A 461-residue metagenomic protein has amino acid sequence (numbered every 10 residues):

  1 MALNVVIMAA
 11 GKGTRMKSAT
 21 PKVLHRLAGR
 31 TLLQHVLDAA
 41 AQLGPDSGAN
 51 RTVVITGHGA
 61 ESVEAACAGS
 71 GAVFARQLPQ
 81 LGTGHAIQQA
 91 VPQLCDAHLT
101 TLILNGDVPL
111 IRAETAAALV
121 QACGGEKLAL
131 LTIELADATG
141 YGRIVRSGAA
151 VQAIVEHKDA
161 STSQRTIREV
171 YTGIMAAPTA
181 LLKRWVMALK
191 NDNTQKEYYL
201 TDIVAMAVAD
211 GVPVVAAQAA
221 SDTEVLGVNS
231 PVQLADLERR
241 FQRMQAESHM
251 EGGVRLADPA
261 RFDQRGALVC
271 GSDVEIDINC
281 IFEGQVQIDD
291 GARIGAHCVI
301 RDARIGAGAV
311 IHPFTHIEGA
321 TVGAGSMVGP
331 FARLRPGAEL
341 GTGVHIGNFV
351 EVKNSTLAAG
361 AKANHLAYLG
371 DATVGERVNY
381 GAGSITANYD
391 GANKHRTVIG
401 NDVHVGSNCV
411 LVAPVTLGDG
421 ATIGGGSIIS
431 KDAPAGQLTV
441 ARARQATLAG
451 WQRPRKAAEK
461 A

Functional and structural regions predicted by a protein language model:
M1-S18: N-terminal nucleotide-binding beta1-loop-alpha1 segment
A2-N4, R26, R30-Q121, K460: Conserved N-terminal catalytic core of the sugar/cofactor nucleotidyltransferase
A9, T56, N105, T132-I133: Short beta-strand/turn micro-motifs composed of small residues that flank or help shape donor/cofactor-binding pockets
T20, C67-S70, S147: Short, structured coil segments at secondary-structure junctions
E61, I111-T194, T201, V212: Conserved core of the sugar-phosphate nucleotidyltransferase
R168-G271: Conserved alpha/beta core of the MobA/IspD/sugar-nucleotide pyrophosphorylase nucleotidyltransferase superfamily
L268-A338: Acidic, glycine-rich loop-and-beta core segments that form the ion-binding/anion-interacting portion of active sites
V310-A461: Glycine-rich hexapeptide-repeat left-handed beta-helix
